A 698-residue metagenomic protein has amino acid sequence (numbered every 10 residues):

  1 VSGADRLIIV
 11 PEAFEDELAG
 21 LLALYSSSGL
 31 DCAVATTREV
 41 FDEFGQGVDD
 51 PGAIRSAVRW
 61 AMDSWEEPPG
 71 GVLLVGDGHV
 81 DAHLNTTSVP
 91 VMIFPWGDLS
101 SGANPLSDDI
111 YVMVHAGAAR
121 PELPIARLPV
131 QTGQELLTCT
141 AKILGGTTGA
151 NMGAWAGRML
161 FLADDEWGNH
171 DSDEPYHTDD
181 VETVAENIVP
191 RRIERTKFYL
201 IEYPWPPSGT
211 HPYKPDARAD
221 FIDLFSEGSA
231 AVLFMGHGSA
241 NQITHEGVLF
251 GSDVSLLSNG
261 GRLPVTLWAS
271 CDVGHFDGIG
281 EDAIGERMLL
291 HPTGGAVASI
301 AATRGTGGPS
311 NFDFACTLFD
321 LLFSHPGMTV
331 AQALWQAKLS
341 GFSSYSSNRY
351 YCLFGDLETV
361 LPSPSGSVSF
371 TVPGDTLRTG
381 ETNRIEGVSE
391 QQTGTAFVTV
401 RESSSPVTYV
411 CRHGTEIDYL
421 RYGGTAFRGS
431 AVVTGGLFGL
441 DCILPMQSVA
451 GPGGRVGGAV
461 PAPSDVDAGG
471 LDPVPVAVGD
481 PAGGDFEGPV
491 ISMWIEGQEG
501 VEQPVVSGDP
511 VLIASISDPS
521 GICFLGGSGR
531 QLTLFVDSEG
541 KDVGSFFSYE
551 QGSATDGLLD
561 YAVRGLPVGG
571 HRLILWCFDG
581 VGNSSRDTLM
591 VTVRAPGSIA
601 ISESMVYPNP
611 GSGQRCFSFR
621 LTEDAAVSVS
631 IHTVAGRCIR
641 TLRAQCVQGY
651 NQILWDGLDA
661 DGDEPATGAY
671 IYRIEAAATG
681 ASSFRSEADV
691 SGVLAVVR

Functional and structural regions predicted by a protein language model:
V1-L444, S448-G483, V490, H571 (+1 more regions): Cysteine-dependent hydrolase recognition
T376-Q391, T395-F397, E499-G526, P610-S618: Contiguous beta-strand segments within globular domains
M446-P452, V563-G570, D663-A666: Surface-exposed, short loops/turns at beta-strand junctions within beta-sandwich domains
V460, C577, I674-A676: Conserved structural position at the C-terminal beta-strand of extracellular beta-sandwich adhesion modules
P463-S602: Short, compositionally biased serine/threonine- and acidic-rich segments at solvent-exposed termini, linkers, or domain
G569, A626, C638-P665, E675-V690: Glycine-centered tight-turn motifs at strand-turn-strand junctions
D587-S598, Y607, Q614, D663 (+1 more regions): C-terminal tail/sorting-segment detector
I631-I639, Y670: Short, glycine-anchored, charge-dense loop/turn motifs used at functional sites
